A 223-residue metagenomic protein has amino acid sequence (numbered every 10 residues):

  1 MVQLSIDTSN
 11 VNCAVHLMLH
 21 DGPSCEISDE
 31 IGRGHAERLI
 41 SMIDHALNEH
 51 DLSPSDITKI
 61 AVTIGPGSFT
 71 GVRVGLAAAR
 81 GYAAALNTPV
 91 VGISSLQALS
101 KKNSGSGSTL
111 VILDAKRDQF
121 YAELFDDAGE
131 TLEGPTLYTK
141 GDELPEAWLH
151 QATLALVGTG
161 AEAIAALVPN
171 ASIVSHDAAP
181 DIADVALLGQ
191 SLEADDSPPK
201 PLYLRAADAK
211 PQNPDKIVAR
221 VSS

Functional and structural regions predicted by a protein language model:
M1-I64: N-terminal beta-alpha supersecondary unit
G22-S24, G34, T88-P180, D196-S197 (+4 more regions): Surface "functional belts" at beta-alpha junctions
E30-R38, F69, R73, A77 (+1 more regions): Residues at secondary-structure transition points
N48, L52, Q190-D195, A209: Generic secondary-structure signature for well-ordered alpha-helical cores
K59-V90: DPxDG-like acidic metal-binding loop motif
R80, A84, K101, A166 (+1 more regions): Short, well-ordered alpha-helices that flank and scaffold nucleotide-derived cofactor binding pockets
H176-S191: Short, flexible loop segments at boundaries between secondary-structure elements
